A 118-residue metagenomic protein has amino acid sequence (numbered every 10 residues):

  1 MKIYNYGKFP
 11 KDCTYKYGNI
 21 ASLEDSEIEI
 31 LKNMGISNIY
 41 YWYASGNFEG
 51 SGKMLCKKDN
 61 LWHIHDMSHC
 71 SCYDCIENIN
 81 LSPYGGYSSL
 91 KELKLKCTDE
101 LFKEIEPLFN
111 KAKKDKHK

Functional and structural regions predicted by a protein language model:
M1, G18, M34-S37, D74: Residue-level marker of intrinsically disordered, low-complexity segments enriched for small/polar residues
M1-G18, N80-K118: Low-complexity intrinsically disordered segments
M1-Y4, L23, K32: Secondary-structure boundary elements
F9, I20, F48, G52-M54 (+2 more regions): Compositionally biased, intrinsically disordered low-complexity regions
D25-H69: Amphipathic, interaction-prone secondary-structure segments
K58-E92: Intrinsically disordered, low-complexity regulatory segments enriched in Ser/Thr/Pro and charged residues
